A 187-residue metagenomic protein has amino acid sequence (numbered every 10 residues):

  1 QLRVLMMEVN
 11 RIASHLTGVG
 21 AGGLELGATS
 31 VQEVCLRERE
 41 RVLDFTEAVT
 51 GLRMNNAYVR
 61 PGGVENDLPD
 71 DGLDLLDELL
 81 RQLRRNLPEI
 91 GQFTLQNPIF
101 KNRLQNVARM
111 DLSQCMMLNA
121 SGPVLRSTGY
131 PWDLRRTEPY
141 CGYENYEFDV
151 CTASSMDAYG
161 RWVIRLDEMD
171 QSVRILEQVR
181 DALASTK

Functional and structural regions predicted by a protein language model:
Q1-K187: Active-site bordering "gate/hinge" segments that shape substrate access to catalytic or cofactor-binding pockets
